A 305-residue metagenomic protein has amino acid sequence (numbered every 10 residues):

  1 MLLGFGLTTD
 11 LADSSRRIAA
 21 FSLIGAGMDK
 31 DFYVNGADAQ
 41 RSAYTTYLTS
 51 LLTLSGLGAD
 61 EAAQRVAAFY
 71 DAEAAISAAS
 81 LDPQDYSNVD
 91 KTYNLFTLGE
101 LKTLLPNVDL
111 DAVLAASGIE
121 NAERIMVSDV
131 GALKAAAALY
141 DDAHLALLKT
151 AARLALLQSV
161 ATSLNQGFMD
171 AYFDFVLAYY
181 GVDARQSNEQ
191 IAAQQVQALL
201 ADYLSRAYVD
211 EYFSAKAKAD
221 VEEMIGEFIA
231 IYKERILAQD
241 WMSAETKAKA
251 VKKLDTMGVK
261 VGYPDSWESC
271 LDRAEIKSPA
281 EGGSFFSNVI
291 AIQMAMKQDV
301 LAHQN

Functional and structural regions predicted by a protein language model:
M1-E223, E227: Noncatalytic, helix-rich "gating/capping" subdomain that lines the substrate-entry/channel surface of large enzyme
L104-N107, I119, M126-V130, L154 (+4 more regions): Intrinsically disordered, low-complexity linker/terminal regions across diverse proteins
